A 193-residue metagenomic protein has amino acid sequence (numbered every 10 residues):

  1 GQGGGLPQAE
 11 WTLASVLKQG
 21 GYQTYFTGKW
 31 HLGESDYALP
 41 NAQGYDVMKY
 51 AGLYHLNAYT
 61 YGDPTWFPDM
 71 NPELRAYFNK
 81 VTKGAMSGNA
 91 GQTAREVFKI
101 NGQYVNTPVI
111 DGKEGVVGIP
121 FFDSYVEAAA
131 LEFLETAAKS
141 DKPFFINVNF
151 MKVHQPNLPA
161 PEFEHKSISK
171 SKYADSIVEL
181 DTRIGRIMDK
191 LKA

Functional and structural regions predicted by a protein language model:
G1-A193: Formylglycine-dependent sulfatase
